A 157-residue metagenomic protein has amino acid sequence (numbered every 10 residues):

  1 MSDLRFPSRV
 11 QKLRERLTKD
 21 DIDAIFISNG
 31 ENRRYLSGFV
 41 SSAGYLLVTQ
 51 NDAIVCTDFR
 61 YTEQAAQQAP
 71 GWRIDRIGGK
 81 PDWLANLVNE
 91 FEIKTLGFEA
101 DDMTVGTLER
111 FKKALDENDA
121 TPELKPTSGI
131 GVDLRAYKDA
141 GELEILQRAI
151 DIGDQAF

Functional and structural regions predicted by a protein language model:
M1-E92, A140, A149-A156: N-terminal accessory/capping or targeting/presequence segment of soluble
R5, V10, D82-F157: Flexible, acidic/His-enriched mid-domain "rim/lid" segments that flank
